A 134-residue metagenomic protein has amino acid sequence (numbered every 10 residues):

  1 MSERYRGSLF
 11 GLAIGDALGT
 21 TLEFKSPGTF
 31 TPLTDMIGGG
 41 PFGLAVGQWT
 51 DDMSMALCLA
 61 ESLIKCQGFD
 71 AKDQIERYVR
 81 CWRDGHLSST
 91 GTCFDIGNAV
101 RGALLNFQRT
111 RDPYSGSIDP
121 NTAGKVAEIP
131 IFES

Functional and structural regions predicted by a protein language model:
M1-S134: Structured, active/binding-site neighborhoods that engage oxygen-rich ligands
